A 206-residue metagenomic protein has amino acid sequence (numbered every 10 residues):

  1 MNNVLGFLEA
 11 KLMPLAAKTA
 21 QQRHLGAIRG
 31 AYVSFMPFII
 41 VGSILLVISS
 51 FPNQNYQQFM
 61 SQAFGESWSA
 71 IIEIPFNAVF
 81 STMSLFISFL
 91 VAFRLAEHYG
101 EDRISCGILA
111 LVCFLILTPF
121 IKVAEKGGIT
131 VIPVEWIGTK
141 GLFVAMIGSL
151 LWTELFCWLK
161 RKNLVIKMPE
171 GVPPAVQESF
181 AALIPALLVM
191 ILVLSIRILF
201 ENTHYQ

Functional and structural regions predicted by a protein language model:
M1-I39, F64, W68-Q206: Signature of multi-pass transmembrane helix bundles
I40-Q57, R197-N202: Juxtamembrane "helix exit" motif at the C-terminal ends of alpha-helical transmembrane segments in multi-pass membrane
N53-S67: Membrane-interface interhelical connector segments
